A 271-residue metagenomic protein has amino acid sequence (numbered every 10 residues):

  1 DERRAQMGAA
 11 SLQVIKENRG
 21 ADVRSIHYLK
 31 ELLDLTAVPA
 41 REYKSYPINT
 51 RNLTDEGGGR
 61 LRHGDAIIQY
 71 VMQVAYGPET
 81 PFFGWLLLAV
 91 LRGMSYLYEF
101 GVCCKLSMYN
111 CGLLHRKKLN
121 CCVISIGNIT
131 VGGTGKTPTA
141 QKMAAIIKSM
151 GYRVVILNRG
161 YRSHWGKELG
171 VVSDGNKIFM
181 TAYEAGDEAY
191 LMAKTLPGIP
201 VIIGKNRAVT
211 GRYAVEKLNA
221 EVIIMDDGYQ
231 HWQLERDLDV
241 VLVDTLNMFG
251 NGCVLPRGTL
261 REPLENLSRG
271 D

Functional and structural regions predicted by a protein language model:
D1-N49, D55, M150-R159: Nucleotide-activated sugar donor-binding and catalytic core shared by glycosyltransferases and related lipid-linked
R24, G133, V209-Y213: Phosphate- and divalent-cation-binding pockets in alpha/beta enzyme and binding domains that engage nucleotide-derived
Y46-N49, T54-D55, G59-F82, M248-D271: C-terminal accessory "lid"/substrate-recognition subdomains
G59, G77, S95, V123-G132 (+5 more regions): P-loop NTP-binding module
H63-C122: A transmembrane-helix-recognition feature enriched in membrane-embedded lipid enzymes and envelope glyco-/phospholipid
S107-N176: Walker A (P-loop) phosphate-binding motif
Y161-D271: Phosphate/Mg2+-binding loops and adjacent switch elements in nucleotide/diphosphate-handling enzyme cores
